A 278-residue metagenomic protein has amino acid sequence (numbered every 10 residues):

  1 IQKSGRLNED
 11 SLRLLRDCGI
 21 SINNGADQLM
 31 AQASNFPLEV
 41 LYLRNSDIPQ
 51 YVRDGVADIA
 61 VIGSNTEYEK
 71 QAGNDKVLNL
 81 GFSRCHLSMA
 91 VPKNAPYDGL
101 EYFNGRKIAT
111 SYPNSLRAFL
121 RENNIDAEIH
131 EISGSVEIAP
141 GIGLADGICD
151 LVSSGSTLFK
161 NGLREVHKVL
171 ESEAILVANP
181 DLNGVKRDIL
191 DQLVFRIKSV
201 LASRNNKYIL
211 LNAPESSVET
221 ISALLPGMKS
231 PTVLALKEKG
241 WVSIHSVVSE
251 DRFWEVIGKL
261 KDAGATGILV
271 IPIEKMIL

Functional and structural regions predicted by a protein language model:
I1-L38, I62-D75, N79-H86, K93-L278: Small-molecule-sensing regulatory modules
P37-V56: Short, structured active-site "lid" loops
